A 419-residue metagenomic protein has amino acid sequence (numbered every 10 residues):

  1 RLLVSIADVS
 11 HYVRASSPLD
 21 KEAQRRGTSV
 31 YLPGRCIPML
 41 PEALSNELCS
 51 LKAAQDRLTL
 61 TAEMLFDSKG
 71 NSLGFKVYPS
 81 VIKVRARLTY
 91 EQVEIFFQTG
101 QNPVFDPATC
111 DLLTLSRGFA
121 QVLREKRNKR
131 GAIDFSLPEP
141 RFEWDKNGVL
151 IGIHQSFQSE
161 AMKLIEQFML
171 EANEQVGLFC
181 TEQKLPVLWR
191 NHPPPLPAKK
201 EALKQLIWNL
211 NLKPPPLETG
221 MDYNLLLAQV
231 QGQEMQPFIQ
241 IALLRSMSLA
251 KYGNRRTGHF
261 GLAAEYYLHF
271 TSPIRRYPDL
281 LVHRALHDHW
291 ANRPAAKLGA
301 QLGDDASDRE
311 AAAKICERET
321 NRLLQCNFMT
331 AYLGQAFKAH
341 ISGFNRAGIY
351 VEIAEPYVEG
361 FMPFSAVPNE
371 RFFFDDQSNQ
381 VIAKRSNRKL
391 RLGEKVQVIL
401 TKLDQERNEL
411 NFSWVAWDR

Functional and structural regions predicted by a protein language model:
R1-R419: Conserved, carboxylate-rich catalytic/transport cores that coordinate ions
